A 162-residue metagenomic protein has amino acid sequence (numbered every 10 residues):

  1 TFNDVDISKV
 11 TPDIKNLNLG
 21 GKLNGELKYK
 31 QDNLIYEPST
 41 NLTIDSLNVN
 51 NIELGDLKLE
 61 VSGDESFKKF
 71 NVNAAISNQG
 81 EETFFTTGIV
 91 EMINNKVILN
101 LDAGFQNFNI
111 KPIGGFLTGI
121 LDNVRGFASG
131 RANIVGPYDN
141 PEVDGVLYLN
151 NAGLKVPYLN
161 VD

Functional and structural regions predicted by a protein language model:
T1-D162: Interface amphipathic segments
